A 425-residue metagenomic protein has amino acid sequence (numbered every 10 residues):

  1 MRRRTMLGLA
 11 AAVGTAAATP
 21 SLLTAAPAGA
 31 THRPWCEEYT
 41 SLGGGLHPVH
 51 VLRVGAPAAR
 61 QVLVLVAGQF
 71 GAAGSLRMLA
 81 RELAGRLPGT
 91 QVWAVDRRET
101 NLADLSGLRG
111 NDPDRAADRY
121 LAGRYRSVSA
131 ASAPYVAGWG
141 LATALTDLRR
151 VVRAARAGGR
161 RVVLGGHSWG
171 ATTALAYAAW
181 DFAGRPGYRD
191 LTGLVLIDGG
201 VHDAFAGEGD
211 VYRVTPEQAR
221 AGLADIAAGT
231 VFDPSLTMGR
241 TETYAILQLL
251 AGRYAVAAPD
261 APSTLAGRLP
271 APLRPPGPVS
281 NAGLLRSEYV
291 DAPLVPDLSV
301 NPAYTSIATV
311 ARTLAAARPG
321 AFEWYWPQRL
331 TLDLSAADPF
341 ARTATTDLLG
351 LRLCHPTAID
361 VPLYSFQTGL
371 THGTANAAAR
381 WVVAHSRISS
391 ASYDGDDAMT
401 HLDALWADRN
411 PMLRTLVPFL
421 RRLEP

Functional and structural regions predicted by a protein language model:
T5-A25: N-terminal export signals
T31-H50, V54: N-terminal cap/lid segment of alpha/beta-hydrolase-fold proteins
A56-G110: Short, surface-exposed "cap/lid" segments of acyl-processing enzymes
P113-A155: Alpha/beta-hydrolase active-site loop
G166-G170, A174: Gly/Ala-rich beta-loop-alpha elbow adjacent to hydrolase catalytic centers
F205-V361, G369-L370: Alpha/beta-hydrolase
S365-Y393: Conserved loop-alpha-helix segment in the C-terminal half of the alpha/beta-hydrolase fold that carries the catalytic
I388-P425: Catalytic active-site module of serine/aspartate enzymes centered on a nucleophile-bearing elbow/loop
